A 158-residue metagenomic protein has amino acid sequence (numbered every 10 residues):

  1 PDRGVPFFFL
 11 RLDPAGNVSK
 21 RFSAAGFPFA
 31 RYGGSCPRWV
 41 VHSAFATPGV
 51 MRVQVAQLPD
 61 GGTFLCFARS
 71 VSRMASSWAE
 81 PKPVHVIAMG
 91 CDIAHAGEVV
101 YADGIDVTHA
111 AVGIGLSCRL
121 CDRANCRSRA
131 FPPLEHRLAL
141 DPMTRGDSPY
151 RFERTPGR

Functional and structural regions predicted by a protein language model:
P1-R158: Active-site hotspot residues in diverse enzymes, especially metal/ion-binding acidic/histidine motifs
